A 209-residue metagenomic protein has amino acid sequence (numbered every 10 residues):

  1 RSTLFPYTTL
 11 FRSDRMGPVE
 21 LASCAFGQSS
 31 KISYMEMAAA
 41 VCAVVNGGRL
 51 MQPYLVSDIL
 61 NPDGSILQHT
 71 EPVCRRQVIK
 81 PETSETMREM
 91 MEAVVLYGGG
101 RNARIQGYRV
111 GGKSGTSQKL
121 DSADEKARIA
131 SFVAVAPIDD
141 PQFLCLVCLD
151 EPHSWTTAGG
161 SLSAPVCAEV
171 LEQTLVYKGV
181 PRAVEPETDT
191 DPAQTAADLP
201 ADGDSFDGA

Functional and structural regions predicted by a protein language model:
S2-T3, G48: A residue-level structural signature of the nucleotidyltransferase/glycosyltransferase Rossmann-like core
T3-L10: Short, small-residue-biased leader/transition segments that mark boundaries at the very start of proteins
S13-C74, E82, M91-G179: Active-site beta-strand/loop architecture of penicillin-binding DD-peptidases
P181-F206: Short, highly charged C-terminal tails/helix-capping segments
